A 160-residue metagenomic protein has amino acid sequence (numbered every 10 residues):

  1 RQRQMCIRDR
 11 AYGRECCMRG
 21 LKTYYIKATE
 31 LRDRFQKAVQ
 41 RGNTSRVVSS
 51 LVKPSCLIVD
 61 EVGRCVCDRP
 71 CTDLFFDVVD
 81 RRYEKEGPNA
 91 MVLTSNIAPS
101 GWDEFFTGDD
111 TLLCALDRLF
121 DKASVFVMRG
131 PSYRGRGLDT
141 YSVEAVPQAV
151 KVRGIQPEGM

Functional and structural regions predicted by a protein language model:
R1, I26-E30: Short, surface-exposed recognition loops or helix-turn segments adjacent to catalytic cores
Q2-I7: Short, small-residue-biased leader/transition segments that mark boundaries at the very start of proteins
R8, Y12: Hydrophobic positions on the alpha1 helix immediately C-terminal to the Walker A/P-loop
G13-I26: Post-Walker A helix-loop "phosphate-sensing" segment adjacent to the P-loop in P-loop NTPases
K22, E30-C56, V62-M160: Replace "adjacent to P-loop NTPase cores in ATP/GTP-dependent enzymes" with "adjacent to NTP-binding cores
